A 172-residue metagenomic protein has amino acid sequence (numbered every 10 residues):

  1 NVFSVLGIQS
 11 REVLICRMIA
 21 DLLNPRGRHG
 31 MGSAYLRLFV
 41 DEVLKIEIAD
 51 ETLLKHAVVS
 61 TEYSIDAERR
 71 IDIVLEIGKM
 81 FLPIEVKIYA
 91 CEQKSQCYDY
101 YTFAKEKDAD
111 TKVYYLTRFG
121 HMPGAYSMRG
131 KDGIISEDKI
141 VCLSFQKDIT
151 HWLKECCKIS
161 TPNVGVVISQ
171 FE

Functional and structural regions predicted by a protein language model:
N1-E172: Charged, terminal alpha-helix-loop-beta segments that serve as non-catalytic nucleic-acid engagement and/or assembly
